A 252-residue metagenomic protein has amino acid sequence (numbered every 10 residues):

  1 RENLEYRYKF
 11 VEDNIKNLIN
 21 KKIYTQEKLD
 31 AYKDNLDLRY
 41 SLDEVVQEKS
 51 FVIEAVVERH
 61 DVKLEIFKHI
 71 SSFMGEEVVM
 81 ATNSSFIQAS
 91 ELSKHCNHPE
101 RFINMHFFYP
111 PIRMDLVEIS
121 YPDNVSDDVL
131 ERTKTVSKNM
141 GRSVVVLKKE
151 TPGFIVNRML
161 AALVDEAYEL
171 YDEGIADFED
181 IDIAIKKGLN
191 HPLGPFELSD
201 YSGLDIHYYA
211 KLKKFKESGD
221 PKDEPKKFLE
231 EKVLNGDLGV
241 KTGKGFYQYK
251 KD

Functional and structural regions predicted by a protein language model:
E2-Y6, K16-V79, Q88: Rossmann-like NAD(P)-binding element
E5-Y8, E12, L130-E131: Short, surface-exposed alpha-helical segments at coil->helix boundaries
E12, N139, S143, V156 (+1 more regions): Structural/interface elements that position substrates and couple domains in central-metabolism enzymes
N14, D115-L116, L163-L170, G194 (+1 more regions): A general alpha-helix detector
V79-K148, N157: Rossmann-fold dinucleotide-binding core
D128-E131, K138-K149, D172-E173, F178-D252: NAD(P)-dependent Rossmann-like dehydrogenase/reductase catalytic/cofactor-binding core
